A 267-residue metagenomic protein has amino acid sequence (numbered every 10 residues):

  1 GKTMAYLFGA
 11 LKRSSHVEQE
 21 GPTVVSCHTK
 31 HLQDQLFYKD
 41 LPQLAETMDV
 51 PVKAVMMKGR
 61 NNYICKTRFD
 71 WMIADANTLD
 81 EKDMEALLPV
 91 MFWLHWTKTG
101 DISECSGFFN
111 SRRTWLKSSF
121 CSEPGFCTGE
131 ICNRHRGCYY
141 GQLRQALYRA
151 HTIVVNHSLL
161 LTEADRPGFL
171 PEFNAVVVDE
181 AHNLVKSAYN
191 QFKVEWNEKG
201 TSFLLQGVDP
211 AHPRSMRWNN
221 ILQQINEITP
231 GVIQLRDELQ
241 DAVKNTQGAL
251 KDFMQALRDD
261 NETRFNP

Functional and structural regions predicted by a protein language model:
K2-T3: Conserved lysine of the Walker
Y6, K12, D34, K39-P42 (+3 more regions): Signature of the SF2 helicase/ATPase Hel1-core->accessory helical subdomain module
F8-G9, D49: Conserved P-loop NTPase motor core
L11-K12, N62: Residue-level marker of positions within ordered structural domains that often coincide with functionally constrained
V17-H151, S215, N219-N226: A substrate-engagement module of RecA-like helicase motors
